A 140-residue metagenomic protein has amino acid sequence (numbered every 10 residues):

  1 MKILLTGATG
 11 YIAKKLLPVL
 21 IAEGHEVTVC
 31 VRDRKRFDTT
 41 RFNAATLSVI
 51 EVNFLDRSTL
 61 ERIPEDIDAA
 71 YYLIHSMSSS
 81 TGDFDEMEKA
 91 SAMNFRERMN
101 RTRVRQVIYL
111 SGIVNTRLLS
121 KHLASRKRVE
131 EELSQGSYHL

Functional and structural regions predicted by a protein language model:
I3-H25: N-terminal Rossmann NAD(P)H-binding glycine-rich loop of SDR-like oxidoreductase domains
T6, C30, L73, V107-G112: SDR active-site strand-loop-helix element
K15-V19, R98, E132: Rossmann-fold NAD(P)-dependent oxidoreductase module
H25-R32: Conserved glycine-rich Rossmann-like NAD(P)H-binding loop of the short-chain dehydrogenase/reductase
K35-T102, V114-T116: NAD(P)H-binding glycine-rich loop region in Rossmannoid oxidoreductase-like domains and their noncatalytic homologs
R101-Q106, S137-Y138: A short helix->loop->beta-strand "cap" motif at the edges of active sites that frequently abuts
S111, E131-L140: Conserved beta-loop-beta element that borders a ligand/cofactor-binding pocket
I113-A124: Conserved catalytic-site region of short-chain dehydrogenase/reductase
